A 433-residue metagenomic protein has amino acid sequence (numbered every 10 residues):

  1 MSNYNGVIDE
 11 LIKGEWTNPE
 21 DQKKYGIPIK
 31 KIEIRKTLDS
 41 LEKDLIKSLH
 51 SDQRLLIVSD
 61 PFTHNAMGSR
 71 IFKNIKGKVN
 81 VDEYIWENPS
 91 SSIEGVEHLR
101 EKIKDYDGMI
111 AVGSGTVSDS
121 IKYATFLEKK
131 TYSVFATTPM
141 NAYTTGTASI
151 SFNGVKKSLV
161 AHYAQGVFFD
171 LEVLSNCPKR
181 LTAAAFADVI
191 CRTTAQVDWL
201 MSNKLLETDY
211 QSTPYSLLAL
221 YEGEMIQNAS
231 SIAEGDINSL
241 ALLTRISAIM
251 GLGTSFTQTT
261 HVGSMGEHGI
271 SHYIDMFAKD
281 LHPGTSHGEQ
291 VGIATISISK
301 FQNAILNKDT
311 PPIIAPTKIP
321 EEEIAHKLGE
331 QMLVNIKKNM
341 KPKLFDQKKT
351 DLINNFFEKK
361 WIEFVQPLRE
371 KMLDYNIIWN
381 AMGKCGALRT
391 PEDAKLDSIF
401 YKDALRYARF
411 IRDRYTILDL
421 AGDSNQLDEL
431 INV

Functional and structural regions predicted by a protein language model:
M1-G108: ATP/NTP phosphate-donor binding region
S2-D21, V189, N307-V433: C-terminal charged capping/lid subdomain of soluble metabolic enzymes
K24, L49-H50, E101-K104, T125 (+5 more regions): Solvent-exposed alpha-helices and their adjacent loops that cap or buttress functional pockets in soluble metabolic
A66-M67, S114-Y123, N141-T144: Short glycine/serine/threonine-rich phosphate/pyrophosphate-binding segments that cradle anionic phosphate groups
I71, V117-K130, I274: Short Gly/Thr/Asp-enriched flexible loops that form oxyanion-binding sites at enzyme active sites
F126-E224: A glycine/threonine-rich phosphate-anchoring loop and its flanking beta-alpha core in nucleotide/phosphate-binding
F186-I190, L240-T254, T295, M382 (+1 more regions): Short alpha-helical scaffolding segments that buttress acidic/His motifs in well-ordered protein cores
Y215-R369, L373-I377: Active-site segments that bind and position negatively charged phosphate/pyrophosphate groups
